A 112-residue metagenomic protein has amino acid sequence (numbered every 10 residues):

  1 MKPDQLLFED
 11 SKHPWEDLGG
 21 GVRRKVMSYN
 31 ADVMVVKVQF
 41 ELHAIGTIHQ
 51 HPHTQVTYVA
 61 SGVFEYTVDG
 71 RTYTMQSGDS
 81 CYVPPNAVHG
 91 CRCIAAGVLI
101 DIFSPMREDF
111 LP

Functional and structural regions predicted by a protein language model:
M1-D32, P112: A short, N-terminal "cap"/entry segment at the start of jelly-roll beta-barrel domains of the cupin/DSBH fold
G19, M34-Q50: Conserved short histidine dyad/triad with adjacent acidic residue
Q39-E41, Q50-Y66: Short, conserved beta-strand element in jelly-roll/cupin
I45-G46, E65, C81, P85-G90: Histidine-centered metal-chelating micro-motifs
A60-S61, Q76-S77, A95: A cytosolic small-molecule/anion-sensing beta-strand core signal
T67-R71, I94: Short strand-coil-strand connectors
G70-P85: Short acidic-glycine-tyrosine-enriched beta hairpin
P85-D109: Ligand-binding loop in jelly-roll beta-barrel domains
